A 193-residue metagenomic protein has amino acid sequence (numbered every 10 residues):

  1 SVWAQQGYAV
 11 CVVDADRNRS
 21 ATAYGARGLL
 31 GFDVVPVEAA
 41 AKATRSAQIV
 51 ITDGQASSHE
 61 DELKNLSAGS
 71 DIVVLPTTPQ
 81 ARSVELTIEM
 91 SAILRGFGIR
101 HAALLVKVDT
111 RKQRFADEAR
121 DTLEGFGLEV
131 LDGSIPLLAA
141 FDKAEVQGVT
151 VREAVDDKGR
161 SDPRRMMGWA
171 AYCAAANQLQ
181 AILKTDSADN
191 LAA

Functional and structural regions predicted by a protein language model:
S1-A68, E145-D156: P-loop/Walker-type NTP enzyme "switch/lid" segment
A9-V10, V50, V73, R100-A102 (+1 more regions): Hydrophobic anchor at the start of a short beta-strand that flanks the dinucleotide cofactor-binding loop
G69-I88, D109-K112: Conserved Switch II/interswitch segment of TRAFAC-class P-loop GTPases
T78, H101-D117, G133-E145: G-domain G4 guanine-recognition motif of GTPases
V84-T110: Conserved C-terminal guanine-recognition region of P-loop GTPase G domains, centered on the G4
A119-V155: Beta-strand-loop-alpha "switch" segments that mediate conformational coupling across diverse proteins
K143-C173: Inter-lobe coupling/hinge region of RecA-like P-loop helicase motors
